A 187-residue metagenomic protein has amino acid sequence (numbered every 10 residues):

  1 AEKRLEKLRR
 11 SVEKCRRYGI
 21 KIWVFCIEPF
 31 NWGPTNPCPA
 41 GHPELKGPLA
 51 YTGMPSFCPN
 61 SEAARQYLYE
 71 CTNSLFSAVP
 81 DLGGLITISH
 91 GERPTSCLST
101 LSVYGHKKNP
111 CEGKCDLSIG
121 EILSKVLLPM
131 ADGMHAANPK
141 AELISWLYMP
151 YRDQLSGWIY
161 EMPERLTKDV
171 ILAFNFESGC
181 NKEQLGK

Functional and structural regions predicted by a protein language model:
A1-G186: Aromatic-lined carbohydrate-binding surfaces of glycoside hydrolases
